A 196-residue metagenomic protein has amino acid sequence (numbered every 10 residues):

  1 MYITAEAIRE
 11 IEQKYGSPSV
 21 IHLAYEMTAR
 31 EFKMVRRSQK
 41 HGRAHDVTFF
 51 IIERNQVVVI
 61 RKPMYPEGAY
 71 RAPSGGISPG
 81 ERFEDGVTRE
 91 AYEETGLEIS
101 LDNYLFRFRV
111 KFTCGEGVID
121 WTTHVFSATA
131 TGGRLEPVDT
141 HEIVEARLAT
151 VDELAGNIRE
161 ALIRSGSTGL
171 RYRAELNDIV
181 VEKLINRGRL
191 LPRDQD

Functional and structural regions predicted by a protein language model:
M1-I3, H141-D196: Nudix hydrolase/Nudix homology domain
Y2-T48: Acidic, metal-coordinating catalytic segment for phosphate/diphosphate chemistry, firing primarily on the Nudix
H41, E67-G68, F108-T113: Short, solvent-exposed loop/turn segments at secondary-structure junctions
G42-D46, I52, Y65-E67, A72 (+1 more regions): Short connector loops at helix/strand junctions that flank enzyme active sites, especially segments positioning acidic
D46-T48, E98-L101: Conserved beta-strand residues within beta-sheet cores
I52-E93: Conserved Nudix-box catalytic region and its N-terminal flanking loop in Nudix hydrolases and closely related
I77-S100, R109-R164: Unchanged
Y104-F106: Residue-level detector of beta-propeller blades
